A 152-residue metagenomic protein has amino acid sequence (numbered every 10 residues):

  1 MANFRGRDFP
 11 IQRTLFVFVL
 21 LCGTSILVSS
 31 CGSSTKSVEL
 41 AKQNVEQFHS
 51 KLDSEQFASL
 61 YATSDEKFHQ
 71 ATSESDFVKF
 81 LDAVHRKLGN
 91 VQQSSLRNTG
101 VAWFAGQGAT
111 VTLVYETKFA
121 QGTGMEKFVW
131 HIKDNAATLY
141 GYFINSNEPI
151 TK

Functional and structural regions predicted by a protein language model:
A2-F18: Bacterial N-terminal signal peptides that target proteins for export
L27-S30: C-terminal motif of bacterial Sec signal peptides marking the signal peptidase cleavage site
G32-S34: Bacterial signal peptide processing site
E39-D53, T63: Short, aromatic-enriched amphipathic alpha-helices that serve as compact interaction elements
K42, A58-T110, F119: Short solvent-exposed beta->alpha transition segments
N98-K152: Exposed beta-sheet edge and beta->alpha loop/turn motif
